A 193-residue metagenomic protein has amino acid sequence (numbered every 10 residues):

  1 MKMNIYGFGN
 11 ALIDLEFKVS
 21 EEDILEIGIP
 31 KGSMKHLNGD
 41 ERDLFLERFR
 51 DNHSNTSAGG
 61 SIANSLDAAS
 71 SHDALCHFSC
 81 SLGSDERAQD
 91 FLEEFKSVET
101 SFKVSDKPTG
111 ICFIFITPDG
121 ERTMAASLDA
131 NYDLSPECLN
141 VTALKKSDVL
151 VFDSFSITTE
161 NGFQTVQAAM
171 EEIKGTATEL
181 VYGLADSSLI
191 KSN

Functional and structural regions predicted by a protein language model:
M1-K31, H53-S57, H77, S81-S84 (+1 more regions): Ribokinase/PfkB-type carbohydrate-kinase core domain
E22-R50: Short catalytic helix/loop segments, enriched in acidic residues and glycine and frequently bearing histidine
M34-G39, S61-N64, N140-T142: Short hydrophobic/aromatic-rich motifs at helix boundaries and adjacent loops
D43-E47, A69-H72, D119, K145-V149: A short alpha-helix capping/helix-coil boundary motif
S57-F78: Active-site alpha-helical elements of protease catalytic centers
